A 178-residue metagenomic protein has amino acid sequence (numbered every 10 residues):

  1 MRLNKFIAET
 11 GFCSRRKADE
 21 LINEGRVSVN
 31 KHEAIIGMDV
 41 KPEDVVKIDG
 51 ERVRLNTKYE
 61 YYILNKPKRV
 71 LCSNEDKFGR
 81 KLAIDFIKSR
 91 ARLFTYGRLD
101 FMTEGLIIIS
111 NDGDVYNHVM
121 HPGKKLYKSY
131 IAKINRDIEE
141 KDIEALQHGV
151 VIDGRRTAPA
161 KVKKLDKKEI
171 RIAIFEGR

Functional and structural regions predicted by a protein language model:
M1-R178: Basic, flexible Lys/Arg- and Gly-enriched helix-loop patches that mediate nucleic-acid binding at interfaces with rRNA
